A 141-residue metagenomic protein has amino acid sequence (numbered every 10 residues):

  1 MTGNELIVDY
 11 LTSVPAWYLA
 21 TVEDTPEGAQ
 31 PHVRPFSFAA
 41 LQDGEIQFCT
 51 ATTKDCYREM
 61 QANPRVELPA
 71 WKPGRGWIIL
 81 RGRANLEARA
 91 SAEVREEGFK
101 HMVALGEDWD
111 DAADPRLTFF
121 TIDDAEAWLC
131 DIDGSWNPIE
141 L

Functional and structural regions predicted by a protein language model:
M1-E5, T50-C56, H101-L105: Charged, amphipathic alpha-helical segments
M1-Y18: Extreme N-terminal tail/first-helix region
T2, I79-L141: Charged, gly/pro-rich active-site loop segments
V14-T52, M60, V66-A70, I78-R81: Short beta-strand segments
T21-D24, A70-P73, E107-P115: A short, aromatic/hydrophobic, helix- or strand-capping loop or linear motif that either lines the entrance/gate
D24, F38, T53, P73 (+3 more regions): Residue-level signature for short turns and capping positions that connect secondary-structure elements
Q61-V66, K100, A104: Short, intrinsically disordered, mixed-charge
